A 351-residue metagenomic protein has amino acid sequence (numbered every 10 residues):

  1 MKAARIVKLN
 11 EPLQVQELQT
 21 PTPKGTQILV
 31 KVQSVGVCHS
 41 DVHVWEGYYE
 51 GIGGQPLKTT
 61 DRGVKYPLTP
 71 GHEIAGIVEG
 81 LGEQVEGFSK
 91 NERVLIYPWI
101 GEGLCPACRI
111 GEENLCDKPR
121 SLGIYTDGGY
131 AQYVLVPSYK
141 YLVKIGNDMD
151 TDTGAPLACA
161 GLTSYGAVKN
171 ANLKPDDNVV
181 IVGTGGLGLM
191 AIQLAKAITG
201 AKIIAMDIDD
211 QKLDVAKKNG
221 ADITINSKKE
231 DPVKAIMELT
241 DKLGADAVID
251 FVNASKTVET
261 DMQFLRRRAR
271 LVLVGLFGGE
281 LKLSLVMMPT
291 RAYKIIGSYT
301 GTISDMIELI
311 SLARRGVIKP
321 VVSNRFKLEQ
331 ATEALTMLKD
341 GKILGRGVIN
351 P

Functional and structural regions predicted by a protein language model:
K2, Q14, K31, A75-I77 (+1 more regions): Residues located in well-ordered beta-strands
P21-V35, E50-P106, G146-D148, D152: Glycine-rich beta-strand-centered segment in the early N-terminal region that forms part of a ligand/cofactor-binding
S34, Y97, I249-F251, P351: Short, well-ordered coil/turn residues at beta-beta hairpins and beta-strand->alpha-helix junctions within
K58-H72, I100-V182, L213: NAD(P)H dinucleotide-binding glycine-rich loop of Rossmann-like/cofactor-binding domains, especially the beta1-alpha1
N91, D176, A221, G244-A245 (+2 more regions): Local beta-strand N-terminus motif with an aromatic residue
R93, N147-E230, K234, E238 (+1 more regions): Mid-domain Rossmann-like dinucleotide-binding core that forms the NAD(H)/NADP(H) cofactor-binding site
A171-P175, I208, D214-K294, I343: Glycine-rich cofactor phosphate-binding loops and adjacent beta1-alpha1 units of small-molecule cofactor enzyme domains
E259-Q263, R267, I303-P351: C-terminal hydrophobic helical "lid"/dimerization subdomain of Rossmann-like NAD(P)H-dependent oxidoreductases
